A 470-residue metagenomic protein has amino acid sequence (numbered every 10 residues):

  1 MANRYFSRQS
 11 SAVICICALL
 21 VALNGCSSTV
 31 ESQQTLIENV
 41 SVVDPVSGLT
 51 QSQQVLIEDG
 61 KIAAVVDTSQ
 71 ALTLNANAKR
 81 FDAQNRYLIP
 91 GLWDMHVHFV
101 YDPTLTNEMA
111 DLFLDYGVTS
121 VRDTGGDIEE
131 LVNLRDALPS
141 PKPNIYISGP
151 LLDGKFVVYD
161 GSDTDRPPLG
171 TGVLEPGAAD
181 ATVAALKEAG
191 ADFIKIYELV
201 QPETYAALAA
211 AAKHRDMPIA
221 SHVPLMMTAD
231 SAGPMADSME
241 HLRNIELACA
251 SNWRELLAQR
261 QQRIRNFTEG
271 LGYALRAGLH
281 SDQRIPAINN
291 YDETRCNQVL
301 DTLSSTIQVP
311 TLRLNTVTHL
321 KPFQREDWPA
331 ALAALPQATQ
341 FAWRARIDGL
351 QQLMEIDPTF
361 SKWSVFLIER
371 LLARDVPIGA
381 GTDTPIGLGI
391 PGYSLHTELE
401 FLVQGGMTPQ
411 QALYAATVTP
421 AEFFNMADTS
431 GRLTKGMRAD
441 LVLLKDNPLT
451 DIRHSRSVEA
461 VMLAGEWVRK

Functional and structural regions predicted by a protein language model:
M1-R8: N-terminal secretory signal peptides that target proteins for export/translocation
F6, C17, L23-T73, D446-R453 (+1 more regions): N-terminal metal-binding scaffold of metallo-dependent hydrolase/deaminase domains
T35-I37, T73-N107, L114, T119: Replace "His-x-His-based motif
V42-Q54, D67-Q70, I390, T408-L413 (+1 more regions): Acidic, glycine-enriched loop/beta-strand segments at the rims of small-molecule binding/catalytic pockets
W93-T104, G161-A178: Active-site mouth loops of central-metabolism enzymes
M109-E130, P143-P150, K187-L199, A209 (+5 more regions): Divalent metal-dependent hydrolysis catalytic cores, especially in the metallo-beta-lactamase
R135, P139, Y205-D216, D301-S304 (+1 more regions): Surface-exposed amphipathic alpha-helices with a cationic face
T182-D192, V200, I245, C249-G405: Active-site neighborhoods of metal-dependent hydrolases
